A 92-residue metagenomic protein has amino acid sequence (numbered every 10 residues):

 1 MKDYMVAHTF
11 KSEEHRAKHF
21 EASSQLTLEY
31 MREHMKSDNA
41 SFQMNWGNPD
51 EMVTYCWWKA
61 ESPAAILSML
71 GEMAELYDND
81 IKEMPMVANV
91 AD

Functional and structural regions predicted by a protein language model:
M1-Q43, N48-M52, E61-S68, M86-D92: Short S/T/G/P-rich N-terminal loop/turn motif that feeds into the first structured element of a domain
S68-E75: Short, intrinsically disordered, mixed-charge
E75-A88: Conserved short beta-strand edge segments in small beta-sheet-based binding/regulatory domains
